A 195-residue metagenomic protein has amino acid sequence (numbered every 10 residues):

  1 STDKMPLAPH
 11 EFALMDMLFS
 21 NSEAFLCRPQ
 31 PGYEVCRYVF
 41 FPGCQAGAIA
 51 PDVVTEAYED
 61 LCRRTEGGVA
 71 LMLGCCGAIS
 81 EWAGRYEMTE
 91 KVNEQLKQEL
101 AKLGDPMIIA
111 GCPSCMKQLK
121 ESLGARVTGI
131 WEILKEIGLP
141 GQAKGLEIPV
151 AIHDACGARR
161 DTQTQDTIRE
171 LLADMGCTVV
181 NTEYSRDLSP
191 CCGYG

Functional and structural regions predicted by a protein language model:
S1-R126: Iron-sulfur-cluster electron-transfer modules
C44-A46, W131, C156: Short, flexible loop/turn elements at secondary-structure junctions
E59, T128-E132, E170: Residues on a specific face of well-ordered alpha-helices
G77-I79, L134-G138: A short, histidine- and acid-enriched strand-loop-helix "catalytic/donor-clamping" loop that lines the nucleotide-sugar
L123-G124, E136, Q142: Central helical "cap/lid" subdomain
G129-E136, Y184-S185: Short, acidic/turn-prone active-site loops that include or flank metal/cofactor- and phosphate-binding residues
L139-G195: Redox cofactor-anchoring modules in respiratory/redox and cofactor-processing assemblies
